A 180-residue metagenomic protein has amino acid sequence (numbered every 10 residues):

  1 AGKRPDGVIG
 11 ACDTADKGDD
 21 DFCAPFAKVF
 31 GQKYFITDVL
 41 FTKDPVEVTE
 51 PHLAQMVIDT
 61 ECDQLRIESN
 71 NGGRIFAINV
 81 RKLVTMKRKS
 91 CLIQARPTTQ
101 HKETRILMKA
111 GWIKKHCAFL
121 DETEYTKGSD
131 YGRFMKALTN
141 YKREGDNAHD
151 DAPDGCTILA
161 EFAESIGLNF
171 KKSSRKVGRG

Functional and structural regions predicted by a protein language model:
A1-R96, L120-G180: RNase H-like, metal-dependent nuclease domains and their acidic two-metal-ion catalytic environment used
M86-I113: Conserved beta-strand -> loop -> alpha-helix junction used to position metal-binding or nucleic-acid-contacting
R105-H116, R133-Y141: Short, surface-exposed amphipathic charged segments that create phosphate/polyanion-binding patches used for binding
